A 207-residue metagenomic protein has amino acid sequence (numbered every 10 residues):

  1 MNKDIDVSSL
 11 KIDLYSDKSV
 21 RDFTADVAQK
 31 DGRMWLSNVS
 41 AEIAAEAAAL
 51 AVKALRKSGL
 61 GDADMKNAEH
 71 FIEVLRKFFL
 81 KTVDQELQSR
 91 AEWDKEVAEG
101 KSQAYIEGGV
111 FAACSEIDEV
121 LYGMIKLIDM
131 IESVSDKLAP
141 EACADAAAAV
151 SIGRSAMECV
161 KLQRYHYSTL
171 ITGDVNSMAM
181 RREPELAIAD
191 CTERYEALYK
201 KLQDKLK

Functional and structural regions predicted by a protein language model:
N2-K207: Conserved, well-structured ligand/cofactor-binding cores
